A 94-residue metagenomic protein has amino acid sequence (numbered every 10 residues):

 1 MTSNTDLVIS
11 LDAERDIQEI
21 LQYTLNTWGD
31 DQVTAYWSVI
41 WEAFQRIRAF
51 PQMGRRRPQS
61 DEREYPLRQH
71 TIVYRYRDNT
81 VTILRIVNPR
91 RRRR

Functional and structural regions predicted by a protein language model:
M1-A35: Arg/Lys-rich, positively charged N-terminal/basic patches that mediate binding to nucleic acids
L7, R63-Y65, N79: Residues that recognize and position ribonucleotide moieties
W41-L67: A short, surface-exposed loop/turn module that caps and links secondary-structure elements
L67-T71, R75-R94: Enriched for short, Lys/Arg-rich terminal
